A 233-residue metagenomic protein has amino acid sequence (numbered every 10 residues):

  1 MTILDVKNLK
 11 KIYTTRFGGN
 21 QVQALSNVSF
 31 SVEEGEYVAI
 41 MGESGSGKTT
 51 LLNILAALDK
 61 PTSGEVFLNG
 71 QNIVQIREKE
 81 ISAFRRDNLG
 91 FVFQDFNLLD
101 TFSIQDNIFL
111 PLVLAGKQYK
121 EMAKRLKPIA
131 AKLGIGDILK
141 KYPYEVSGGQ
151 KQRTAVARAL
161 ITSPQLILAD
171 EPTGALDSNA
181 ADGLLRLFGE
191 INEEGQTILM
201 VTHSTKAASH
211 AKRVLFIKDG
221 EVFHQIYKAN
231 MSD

Functional and structural regions predicted by a protein language model:
I3-L4, L9-I217: ABC family nucleotide-binding domain
R213, E221-D233: Conserved beta-strand-loop-alpha-helix hinge in the C-terminal portion of ABC ATPase nucleotide-binding domains
